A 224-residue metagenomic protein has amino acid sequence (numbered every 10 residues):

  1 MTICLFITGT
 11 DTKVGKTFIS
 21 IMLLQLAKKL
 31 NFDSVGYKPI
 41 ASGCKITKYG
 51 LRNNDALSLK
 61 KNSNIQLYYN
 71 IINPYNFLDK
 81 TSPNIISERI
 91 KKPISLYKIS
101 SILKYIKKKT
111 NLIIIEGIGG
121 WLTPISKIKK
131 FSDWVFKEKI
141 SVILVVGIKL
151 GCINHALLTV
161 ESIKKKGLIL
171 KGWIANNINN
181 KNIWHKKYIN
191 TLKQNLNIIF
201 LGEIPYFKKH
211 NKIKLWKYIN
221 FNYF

Functional and structural regions predicted by a protein language model:
M1-F6, D33: Extreme N-terminal starter segment of soluble prokaryotic enzymes
F6, L112-E116, I143-V145, I174: Structural motif
F6-L23: Glycine-rich phosphate-binding P-loop
F18-P93, Y97, I102-Y105: N-terminal phosphate/diphosphate-binding loop that engages ATP/GTP or pyrophosphate donors across diverse enzyme folds
I99, L103-S126: Switch II (G3) loop of P-loop NTPases
S126-K149: Inter-motif core of Ras-like GTPase G domains
V160-F224: C-terminal lobe/tail of nucleotide-utilizing enzymes
